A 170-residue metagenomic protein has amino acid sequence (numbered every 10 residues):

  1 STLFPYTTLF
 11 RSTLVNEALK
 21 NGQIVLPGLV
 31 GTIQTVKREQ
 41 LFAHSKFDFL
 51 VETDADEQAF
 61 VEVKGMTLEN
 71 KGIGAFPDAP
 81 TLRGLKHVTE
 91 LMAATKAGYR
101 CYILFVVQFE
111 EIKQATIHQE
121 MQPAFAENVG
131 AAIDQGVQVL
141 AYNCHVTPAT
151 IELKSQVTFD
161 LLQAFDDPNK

Functional and structural regions predicted by a protein language model:
T2-L9: Short, small-residue-biased leader/transition segments that mark boundaries at the very start of proteins
S12-Q23: A gly/proline- and charged-residue-enriched helix-loop-helix capping module
I24-F42: A short acidic/basic microdomain associated with nuclease active sites
F47-D78, L91: Conserved catalytic cores of phosphodiester-cleaving nucleases, focusing on short active-site segments
E57, R100-Y102, Q138: Residues at the starts of beta-strands that form the adenosine-phosphate
F60, I103-F105, A141: Structural beta-sheet core signal
I73-D134: Basic, amphipathic alpha-helical patches used to engage nucleic acids or provide basic targeting signals, exemplified
Q108-K170: Domain-level recognition of nuclease-like catalytic cores that cleave nucleotide substrates
